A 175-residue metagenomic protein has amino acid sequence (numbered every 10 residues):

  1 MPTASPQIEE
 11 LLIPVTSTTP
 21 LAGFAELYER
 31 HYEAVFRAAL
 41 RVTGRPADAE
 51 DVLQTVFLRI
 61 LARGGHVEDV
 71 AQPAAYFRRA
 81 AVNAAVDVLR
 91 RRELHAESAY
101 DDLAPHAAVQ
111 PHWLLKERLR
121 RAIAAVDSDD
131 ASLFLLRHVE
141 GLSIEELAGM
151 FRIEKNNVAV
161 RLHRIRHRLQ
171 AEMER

Functional and structural regions predicted by a protein language model:
M1-A34, R41: N-terminal module of bacterial RNA polymerase sigma factors
S17-T18, G44, T55-Q72, R91-E93: Sigma70-family region 2
T19-A22, E26, H95-A124: Acidic, proline/glycine-rich intrinsically disordered inter-domain spacer in sigma factors
L27-P46, A62-R63, I123: Amphipathic, Lys/Arg- and hydrophobic-enriched alpha-helical face
D51-L58, A71-N83: Structural recognition of an alpha-helix C-terminal capping motif at a helix-to-coil junction
G65-E68, R79-A99, P111-H112: Arg/Lys-rich amphipathic alpha helix in sigma70-family domain 2
V82, V86, I144-E145, F151-R175: DNA-recognition helix of helix-turn-helix
L133-R137: A short pre-motif secondary-structure segment
